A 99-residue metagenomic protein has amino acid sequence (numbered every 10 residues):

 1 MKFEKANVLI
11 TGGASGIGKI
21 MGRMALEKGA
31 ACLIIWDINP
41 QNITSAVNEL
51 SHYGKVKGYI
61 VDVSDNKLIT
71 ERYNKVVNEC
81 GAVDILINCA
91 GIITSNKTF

Functional and structural regions predicted by a protein language model:
K2-I34: Canonical Rossmann dinucleotide-binding motif of NAD(H)/NADP(H)-dependent dehydrogenases/reductases, specifically
T11-G12, V83-G91: Rossmann-fold scaffold of SDR-type NAD(P)-dependent oxidoreductases
A30-S45: Conserved glycine-rich Rossmann-like NAD(P)H-binding loop of the short-chain dehydrogenase/reductase
P40-Q41, Y59-R72: The beta1-alpha1 cofactor-binding region of Rossmann-like NAD(H)/NADP(H)-dependent oxidoreductases
A46-Y53: Short, conserved SAM-binding/catalytic segment of Class I S-adenosyl-L-methionine-dependent methyltransferases
V56: Short, conserved active-site loop motifs that form the nucleotide-linked donor/cofactor pocket
T70, I93-F99: Conserved mid-core segment of classical short-chain dehydrogenase/reductases
V76-G81: Glycine-rich phosphate-binding loop signature in dinucleotide/nucleotide-binding domains
